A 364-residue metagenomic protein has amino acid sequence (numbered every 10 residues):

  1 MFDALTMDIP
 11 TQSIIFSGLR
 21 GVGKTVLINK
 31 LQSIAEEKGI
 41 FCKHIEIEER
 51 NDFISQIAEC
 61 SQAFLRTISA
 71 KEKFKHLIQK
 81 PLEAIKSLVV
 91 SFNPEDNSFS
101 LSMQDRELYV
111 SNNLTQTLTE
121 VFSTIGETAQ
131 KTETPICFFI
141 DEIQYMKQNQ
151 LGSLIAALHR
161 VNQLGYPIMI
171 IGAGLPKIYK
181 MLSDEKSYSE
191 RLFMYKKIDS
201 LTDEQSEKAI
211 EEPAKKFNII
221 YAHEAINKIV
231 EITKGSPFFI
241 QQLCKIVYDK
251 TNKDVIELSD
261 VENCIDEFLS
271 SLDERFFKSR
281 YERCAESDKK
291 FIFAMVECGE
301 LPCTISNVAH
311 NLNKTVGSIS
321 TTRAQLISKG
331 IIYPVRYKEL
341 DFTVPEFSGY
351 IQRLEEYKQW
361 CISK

Functional and structural regions predicted by a protein language model:
M1-F2: N-terminal pre-Walker A segment at the start of P-loop NTPase domains
L5, I178-E231, K253-V255: Helix-loop-helix "sensor" segment of P-loop NTPases
T6-G18, V22-F138, Y166-I168: P-loop NTPase nucleotide-binding core
Q12, R20, E224, E262-D266 (+1 more regions): C-terminal leucine-rich, beta-strand-based interaction scaffolds used for sensing/assembly
G21, E48-D52, Y145, L175-K180 (+3 more regions): Conserved nucleotide-binding/hydrolysis micro-motifs of P-loop NTPases
A58-S61, L82, K86-V89, G126 (+5 more regions): Short, amphipathic alpha-helical segments that act as regulatory/interfacial helices in nucleotide-processing proteins
Q130-T132, I136-F139, Y145-S153, A157-S187: Sensor-1/coupling segment of RecA-like P-loop NTPase cores
A209-R275: Amphipathic alpha-helical "lid/sensor" segments that cap RecA-like P-loop NTPase cores
